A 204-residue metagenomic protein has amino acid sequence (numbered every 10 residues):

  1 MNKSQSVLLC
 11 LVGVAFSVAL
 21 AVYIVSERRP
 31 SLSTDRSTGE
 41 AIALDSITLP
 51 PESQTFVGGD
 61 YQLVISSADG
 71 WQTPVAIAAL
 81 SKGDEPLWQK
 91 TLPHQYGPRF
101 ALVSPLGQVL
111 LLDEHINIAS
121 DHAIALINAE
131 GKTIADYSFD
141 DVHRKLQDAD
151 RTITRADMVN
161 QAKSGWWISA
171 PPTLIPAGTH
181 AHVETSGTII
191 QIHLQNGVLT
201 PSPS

Functional and structural regions predicted by a protein language model:
M1-G13: N-terminal Sec-pathway targeting helices
I24-P93: Terminal domain-start segments
A43-F56, P93-V103, H143-P172: Repeated scaffold domains used in trafficking and secretory/extracellular systems, primarily beta-propellers
V57-W71, G107-N117, G178-E184: Short beta-strand elements that form the blades of beta-propeller/WD-repeat-like and other beta-sheet-rich scaffold
Q72-I77, I118-A125, I189-I192: Structural motif
D84-P86, G107, G131-I134, G197-L199: Residue-level signal for glycine
L87-G107, L111-D113: Blade-loop segments of beta-propeller domains
W88-T91, I134-V142, P201-S204: Beta-propeller fold detector
